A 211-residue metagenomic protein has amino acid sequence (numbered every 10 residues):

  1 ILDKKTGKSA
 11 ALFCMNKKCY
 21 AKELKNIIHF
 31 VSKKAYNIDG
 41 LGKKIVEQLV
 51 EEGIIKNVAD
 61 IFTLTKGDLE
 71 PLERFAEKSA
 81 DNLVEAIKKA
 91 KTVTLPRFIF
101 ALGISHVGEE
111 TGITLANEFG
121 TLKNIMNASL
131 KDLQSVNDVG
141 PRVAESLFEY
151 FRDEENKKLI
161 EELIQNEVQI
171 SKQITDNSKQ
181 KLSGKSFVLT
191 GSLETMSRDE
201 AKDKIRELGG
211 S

Functional and structural regions predicted by a protein language model:
I1-D39: Cys/His-rich short segments
K4-N16, D68-L83: Membrane-interacting alpha-helical segments
N16, I28, A35, V58 (+2 more regions): Generic secondary-structure boundary/loop-capping signal
E23, F30, L72-S211: DNA strand-break repair and replication-stress modules
L24, K43, T63, R198-D199: Conserved strand-to-helix beginnings and helix N-cap segments that scaffold or border functional pockets
K43, E52-E73, S135: Compact, charge-rich alpha-helical regulatory domains located at protein termini
